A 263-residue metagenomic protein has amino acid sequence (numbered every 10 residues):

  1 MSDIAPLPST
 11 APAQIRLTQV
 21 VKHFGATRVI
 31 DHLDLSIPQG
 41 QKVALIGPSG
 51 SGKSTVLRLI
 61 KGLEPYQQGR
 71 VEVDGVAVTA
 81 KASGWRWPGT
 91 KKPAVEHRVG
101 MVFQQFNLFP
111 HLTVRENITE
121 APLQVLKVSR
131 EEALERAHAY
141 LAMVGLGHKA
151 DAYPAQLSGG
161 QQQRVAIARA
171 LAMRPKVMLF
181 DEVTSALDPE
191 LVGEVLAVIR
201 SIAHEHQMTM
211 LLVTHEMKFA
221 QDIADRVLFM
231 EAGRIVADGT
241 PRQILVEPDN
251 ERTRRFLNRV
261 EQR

Functional and structural regions predicted by a protein language model:
M1-A11: Short, low-complexity, intrinsically disordered N-terminal peptides in bacterial proteins
S2, R242-R263: C-terminal boundary and immediately downstream tail of ABC-type ATPase nucleotide-binding domains
T10-P241: ABC family nucleotide-binding domain
